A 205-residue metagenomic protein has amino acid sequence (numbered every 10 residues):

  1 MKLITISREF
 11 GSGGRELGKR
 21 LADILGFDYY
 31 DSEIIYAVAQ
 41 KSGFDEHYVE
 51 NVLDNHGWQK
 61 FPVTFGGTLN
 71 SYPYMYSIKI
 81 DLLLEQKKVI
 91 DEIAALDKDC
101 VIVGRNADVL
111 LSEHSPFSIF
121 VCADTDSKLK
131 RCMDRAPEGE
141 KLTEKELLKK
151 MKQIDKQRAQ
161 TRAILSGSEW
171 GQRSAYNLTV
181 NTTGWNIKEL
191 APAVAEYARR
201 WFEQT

Functional and structural regions predicted by a protein language model:
I6-K19: Glycine-rich phosphate-binding P-loop
D28-Q40: Short beta-strand-centered segment that lines the nucleotide-binding/catalytic pocket of NTP-utilizing
A39-D99: ATP-dependent small-molecule kinase phosphotransfer cores that center on conserved nucleotide phosphate-binding segments
Q59-T64, K141-K188: Small-molecule kinase domains that catalyze NTP-dependent phosphoryl transfer to phosphate-bearing small molecules
K87, I187-A195: Short, amphipathic alpha-helical "lid/cap" segments that border enzyme active or binding sites
I93-D97, G104, L110-I119: RNA pseudouridine synthases
H114-D134, K141-I154: Conserved phosphate-donor/acceptor-positioning beta-strand/loop module used by diverse small-molecule
